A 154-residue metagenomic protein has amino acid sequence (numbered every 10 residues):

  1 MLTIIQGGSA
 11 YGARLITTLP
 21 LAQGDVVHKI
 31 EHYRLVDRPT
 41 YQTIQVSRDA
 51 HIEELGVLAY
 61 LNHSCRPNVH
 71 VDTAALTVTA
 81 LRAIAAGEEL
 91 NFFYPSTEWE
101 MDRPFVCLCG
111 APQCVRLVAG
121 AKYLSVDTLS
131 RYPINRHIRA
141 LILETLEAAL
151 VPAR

Functional and structural regions predicted by a protein language model:
M1-R154: Conserved catalytic SET/PR domain of SAM-dependent protein methyltransferases, capturing the structural core that binds
